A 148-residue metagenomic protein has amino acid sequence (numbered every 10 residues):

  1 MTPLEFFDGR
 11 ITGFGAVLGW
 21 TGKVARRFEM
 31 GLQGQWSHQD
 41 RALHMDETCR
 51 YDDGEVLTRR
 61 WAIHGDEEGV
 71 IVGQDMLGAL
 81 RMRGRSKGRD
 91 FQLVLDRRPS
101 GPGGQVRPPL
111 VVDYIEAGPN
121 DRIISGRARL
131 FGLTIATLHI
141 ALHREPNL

Functional and structural regions predicted by a protein language model:
M1-R10: N-terminal helix-cap/turn-to-beta initiation motif at the start of protein domains
P3, G34, R122: Functionally constrained cores in energy, signaling, and assembly domains
G9, F28-L32, L138: Residue-level detection of beta-strand scaffold positions
R10, F14-G22, W36, L130-F131 (+1 more regions): Extended interaction-bearing regions that mediate binding to partners or small molecules
F14-G104, L110: Central antiparallel beta-sheet cores of small beta-barrel/beta-sandwich binding domains
P109-L148: Edge beta-strand at a domain terminus
